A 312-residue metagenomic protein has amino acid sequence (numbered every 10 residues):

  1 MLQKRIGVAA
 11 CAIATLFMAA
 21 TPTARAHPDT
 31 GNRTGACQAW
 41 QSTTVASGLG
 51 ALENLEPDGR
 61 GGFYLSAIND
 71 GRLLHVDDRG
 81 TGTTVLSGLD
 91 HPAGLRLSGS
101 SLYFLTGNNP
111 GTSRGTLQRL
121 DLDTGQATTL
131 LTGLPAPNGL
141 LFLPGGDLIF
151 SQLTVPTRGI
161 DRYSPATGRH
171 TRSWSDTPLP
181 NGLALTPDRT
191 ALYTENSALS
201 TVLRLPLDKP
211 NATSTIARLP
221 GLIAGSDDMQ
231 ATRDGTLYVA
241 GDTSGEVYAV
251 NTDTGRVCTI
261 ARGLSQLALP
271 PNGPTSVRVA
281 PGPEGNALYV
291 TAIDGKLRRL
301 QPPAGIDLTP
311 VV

Functional and structural regions predicted by a protein language model:
M1-H27: Secretory targeting and sorting signals
G31-L49: A short helix->beta-strand "capping" segment at the edge of beta-propeller domains
W40-A46, G80-L86, G125-L131, R169-W174 (+2 more regions): A short beta-strand motif characteristic of beta-propeller blades
A46-F63, G88-R114, T132-S151, G159 (+5 more regions): Beta-rich, blade/repeat-based domains predominating in secreted/periplasmic proteins but also intracellular
L65-R79: Beta-propeller domains
R72-L74, G115-Q118, G159-R162, T201-L203 (+2 more regions): A short loop-to-beta-strand structural motif that recurs across blades of beta-propeller domains
V76-T81, L120-G125, Y163-G168, P206-N211 (+2 more regions): Short loop/turn segments that connect beta-strands within beta-propeller blades
K209-N272: Glycine/small-residue-rich hydrophobic helix-like segments
